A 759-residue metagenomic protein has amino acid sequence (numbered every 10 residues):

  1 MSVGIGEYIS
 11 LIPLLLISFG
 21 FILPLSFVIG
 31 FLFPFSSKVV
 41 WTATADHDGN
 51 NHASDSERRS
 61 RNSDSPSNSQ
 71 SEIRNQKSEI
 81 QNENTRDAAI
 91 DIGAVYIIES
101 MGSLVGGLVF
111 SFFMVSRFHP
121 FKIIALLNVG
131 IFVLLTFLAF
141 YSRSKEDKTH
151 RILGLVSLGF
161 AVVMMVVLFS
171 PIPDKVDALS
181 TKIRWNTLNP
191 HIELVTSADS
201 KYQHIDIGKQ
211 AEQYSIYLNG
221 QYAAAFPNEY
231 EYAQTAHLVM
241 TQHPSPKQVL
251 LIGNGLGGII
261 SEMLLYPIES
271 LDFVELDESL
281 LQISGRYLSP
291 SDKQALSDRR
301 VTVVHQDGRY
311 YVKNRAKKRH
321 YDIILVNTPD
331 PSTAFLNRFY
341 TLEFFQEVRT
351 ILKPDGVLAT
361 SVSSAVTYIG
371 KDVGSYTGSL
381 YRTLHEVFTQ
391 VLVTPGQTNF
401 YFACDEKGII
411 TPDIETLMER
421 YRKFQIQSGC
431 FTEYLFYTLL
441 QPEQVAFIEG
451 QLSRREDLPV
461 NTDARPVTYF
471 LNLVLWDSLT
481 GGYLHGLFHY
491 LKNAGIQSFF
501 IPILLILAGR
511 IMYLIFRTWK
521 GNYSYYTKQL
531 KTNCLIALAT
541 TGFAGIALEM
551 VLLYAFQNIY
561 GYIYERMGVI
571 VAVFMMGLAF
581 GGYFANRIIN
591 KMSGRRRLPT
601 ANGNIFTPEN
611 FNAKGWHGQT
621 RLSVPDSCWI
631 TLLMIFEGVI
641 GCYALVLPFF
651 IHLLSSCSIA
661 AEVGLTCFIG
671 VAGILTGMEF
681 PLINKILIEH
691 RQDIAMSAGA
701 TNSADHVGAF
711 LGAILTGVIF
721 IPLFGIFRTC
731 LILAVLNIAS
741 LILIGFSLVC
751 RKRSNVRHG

Functional and structural regions predicted by a protein language model:
M1-E72, K77-S428, E433-R595, P599-G615 (+1 more regions): Alpha-helical transmembrane segments of multi-pass membrane proteins
L622: Zn2+-dependent peptidoglycan hydrolase active-site motif and core
